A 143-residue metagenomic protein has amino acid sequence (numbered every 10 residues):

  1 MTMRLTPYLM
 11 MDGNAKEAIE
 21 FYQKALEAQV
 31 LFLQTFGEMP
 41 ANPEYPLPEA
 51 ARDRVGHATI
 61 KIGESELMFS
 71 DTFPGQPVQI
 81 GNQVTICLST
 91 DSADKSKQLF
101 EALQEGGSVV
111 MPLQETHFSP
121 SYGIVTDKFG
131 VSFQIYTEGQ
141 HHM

Functional and structural regions predicted by a protein language model:
T2, L31, R54, T59-K61 (+2 more regions): Vicinal oxygen chelate
P7-L9, V84-I86: A structural signal for short, well-ordered beta-strand segments
L9-E64: Core segments of cupin and vicinal oxygen chelate
